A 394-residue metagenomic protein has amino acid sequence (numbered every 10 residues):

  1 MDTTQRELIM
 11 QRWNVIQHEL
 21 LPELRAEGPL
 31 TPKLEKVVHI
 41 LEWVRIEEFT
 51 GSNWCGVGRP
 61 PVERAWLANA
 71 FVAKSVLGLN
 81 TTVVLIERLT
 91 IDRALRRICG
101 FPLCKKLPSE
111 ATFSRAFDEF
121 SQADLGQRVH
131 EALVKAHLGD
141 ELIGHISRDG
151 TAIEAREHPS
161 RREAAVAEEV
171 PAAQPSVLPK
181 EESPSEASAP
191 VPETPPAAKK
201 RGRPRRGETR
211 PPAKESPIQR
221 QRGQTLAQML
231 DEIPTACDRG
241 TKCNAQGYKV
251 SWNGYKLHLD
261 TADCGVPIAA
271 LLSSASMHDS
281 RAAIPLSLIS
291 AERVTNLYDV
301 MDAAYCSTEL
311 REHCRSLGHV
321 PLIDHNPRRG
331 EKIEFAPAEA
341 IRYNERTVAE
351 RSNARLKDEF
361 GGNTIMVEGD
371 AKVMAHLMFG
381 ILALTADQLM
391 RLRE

Functional and structural regions predicted by a protein language model:
M1-E48, L392-E394: Charged, often Cys/His-bearing segments associated with DNA-binding zinc-finger transcription factors
G28-L77: Basic, short loop/linker segments at the boundary and entry of helix-turn-helix/winged-helix-like folds
G56-A65, K249-V250, V367-L377: Structural motif
P60-R128: Short, positively charged, Gly/Tyr-enriched micro-motifs that form contact patches at catalytic or ligand/partner
E63, E110-A303, T308-S316: Polybasic low-complexity intrinsically disordered regions
W66-N69, A282, V348, S352 (+2 more regions): Catalytic-loop motifs flanking and including active-site residues across diverse enzymes
A303-G369: Helix-centered, glycine/charged polyanion-binding patches within enzymatic domains that contact phosphate-containing
A371-E394: Charge-patterned, long linear interaction tracts outside catalytic cores
